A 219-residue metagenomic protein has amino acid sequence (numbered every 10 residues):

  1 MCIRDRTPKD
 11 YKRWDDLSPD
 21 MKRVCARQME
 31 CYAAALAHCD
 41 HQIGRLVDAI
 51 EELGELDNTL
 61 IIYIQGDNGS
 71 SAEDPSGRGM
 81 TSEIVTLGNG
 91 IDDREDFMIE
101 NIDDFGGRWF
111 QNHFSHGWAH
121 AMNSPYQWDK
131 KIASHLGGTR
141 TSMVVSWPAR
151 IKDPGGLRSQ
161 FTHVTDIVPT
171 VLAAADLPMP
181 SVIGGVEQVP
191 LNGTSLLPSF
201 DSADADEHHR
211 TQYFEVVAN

Functional and structural regions predicted by a protein language model:
M1-I3: Conserved small/polar residues in nucleotide/adenosyl-binding loops
P8-E30, S146-K152: Short glycine/proline-rich turn/loop motifs
M21-T59, S70-A72, S76-A119: A long, amphipathic alpha-helix that forms part of the scaffold/cap immediately adjacent to metal-dependent active
L36-C39, I43-L46, L60-G69, S142-V145 (+1 more regions): Beta-strand elements within well-structured catalytic alpha/beta cores of enzymes that handle phosphate/sulfate esters
D57-Y63, M143, R210-Q212, N219: Beta-sheet entry/capping signal
I64-G69, P75-G77, K131, P148 (+1 more regions): An acidic- and aromatic-residue-enriched active-site/binding cleft used to recognize and process polar
N68-P75, A203-H209: Secretory-pathway/luminal and periplasmic proteins that interact with or process carbohydrate-rich
R108-L136, R150-Q160, V164-N219: C-terminal cap/loop subdomain of S1 sulfatases and analogous C-terminal strand-loop tails that border
